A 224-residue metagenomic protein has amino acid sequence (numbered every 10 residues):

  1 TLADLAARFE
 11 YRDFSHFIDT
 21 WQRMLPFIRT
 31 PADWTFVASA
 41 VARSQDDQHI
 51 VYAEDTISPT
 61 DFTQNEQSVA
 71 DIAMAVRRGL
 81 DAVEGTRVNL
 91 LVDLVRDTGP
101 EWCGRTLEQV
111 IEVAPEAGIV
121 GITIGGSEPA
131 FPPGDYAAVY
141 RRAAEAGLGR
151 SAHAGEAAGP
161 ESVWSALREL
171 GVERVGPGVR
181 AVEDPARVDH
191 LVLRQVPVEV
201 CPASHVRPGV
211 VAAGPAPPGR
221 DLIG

Functional and structural regions predicted by a protein language model:
T1-L148, A157-S162, E169, E173-R174 (+2 more regions): Metal-cofactor-binding active-site regions of metalloenzymes
A152: A glycine- and charged-residue-rich anion-binding loop/surface
